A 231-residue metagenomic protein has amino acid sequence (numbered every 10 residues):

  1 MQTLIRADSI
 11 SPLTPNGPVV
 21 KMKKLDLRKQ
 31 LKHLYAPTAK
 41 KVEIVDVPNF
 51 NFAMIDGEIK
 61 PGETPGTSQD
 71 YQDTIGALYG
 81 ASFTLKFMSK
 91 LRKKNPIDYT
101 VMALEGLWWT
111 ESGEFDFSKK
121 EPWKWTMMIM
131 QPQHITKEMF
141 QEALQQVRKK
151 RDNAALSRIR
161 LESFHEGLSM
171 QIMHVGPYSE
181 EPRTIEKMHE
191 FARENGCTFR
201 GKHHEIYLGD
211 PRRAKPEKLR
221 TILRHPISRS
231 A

Functional and structural regions predicted by a protein language model:
R6-K21: Short, Lys/Arg-enriched N-terminal segments with co-localized hydrophobic residues within the first ~10-30 amino acids
G17-A231: A solvent-exposed interaction/effector surface
